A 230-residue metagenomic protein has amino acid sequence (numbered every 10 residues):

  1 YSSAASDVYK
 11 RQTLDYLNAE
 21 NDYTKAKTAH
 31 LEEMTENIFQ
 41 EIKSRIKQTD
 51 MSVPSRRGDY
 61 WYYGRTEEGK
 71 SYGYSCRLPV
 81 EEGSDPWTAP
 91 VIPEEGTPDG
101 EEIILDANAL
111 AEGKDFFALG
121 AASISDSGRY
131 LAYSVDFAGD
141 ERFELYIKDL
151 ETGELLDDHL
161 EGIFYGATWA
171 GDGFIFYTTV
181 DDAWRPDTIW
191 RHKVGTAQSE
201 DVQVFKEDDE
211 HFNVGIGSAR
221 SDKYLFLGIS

Functional and structural regions predicted by a protein language model:
Y1-A5, Y9: Single conserved hydrophobic/aromatic residue that forms the stacking wall/gate of nucleotide- or nucleobase-binding
R11, K25-T49, D85-A118, A138-D140 (+2 more regions): Multi-bladed beta-propeller domains
N37, E41-V80, D85-W87: Long amphipathic N-terminal alpha/beta scaffold segment
K47-G64, G113-S134, E161-T178, D209-G228: Conserved beta-propeller blade repeats
G58-Y60, G64-E67, R77-V80, I92-E101 (+2 more regions): Long, structured ligand/cofactor-binding scaffold of large enzymes
G69-C76, D140-Y146, A183-R191: Structural motif
T179-D182, P186-V194, D201-Q203, R220-Y224 (+1 more regions): Beta-propeller blade termini and top-face loops
